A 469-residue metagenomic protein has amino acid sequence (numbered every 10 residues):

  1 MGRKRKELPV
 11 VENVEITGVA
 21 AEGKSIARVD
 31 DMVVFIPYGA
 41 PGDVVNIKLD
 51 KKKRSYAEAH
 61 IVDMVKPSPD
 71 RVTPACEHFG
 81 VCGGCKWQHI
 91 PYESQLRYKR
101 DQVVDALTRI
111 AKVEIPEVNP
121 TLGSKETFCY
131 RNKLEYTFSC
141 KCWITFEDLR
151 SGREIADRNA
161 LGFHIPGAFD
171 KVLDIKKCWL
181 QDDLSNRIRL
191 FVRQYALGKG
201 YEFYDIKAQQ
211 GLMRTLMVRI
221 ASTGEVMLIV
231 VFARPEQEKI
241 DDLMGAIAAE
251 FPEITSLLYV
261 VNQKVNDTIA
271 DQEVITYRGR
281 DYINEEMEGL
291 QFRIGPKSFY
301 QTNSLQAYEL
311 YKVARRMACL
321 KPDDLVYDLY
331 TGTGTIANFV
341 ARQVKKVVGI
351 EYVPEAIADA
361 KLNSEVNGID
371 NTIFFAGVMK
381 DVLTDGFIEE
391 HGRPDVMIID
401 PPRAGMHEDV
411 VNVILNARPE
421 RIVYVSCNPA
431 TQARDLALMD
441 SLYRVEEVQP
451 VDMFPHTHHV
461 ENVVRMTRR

Functional and structural regions predicted by a protein language model:
M1-P74, H78, F374: Terminal RNA-binding accessory module
G2-N13, A21, P235-R469: Rossmann-like S-adenosyl-L-methionine
S25-D30, G162-I165, V231, A360: Short, acidic/hydrophobic/Gly-rich beta-strand patch recurrent on exposed beta strands that often constitutes part
G42, Q181, N303: Short, conserved phosphate/pyrophosphate- and ester-handling motifs at nucleotide-, phospho-/glycolipid
D63-T73, G80-E202: Extended interfacial segments that mediate partner engagement and assembly in macromolecular machines
D170-L212, I220, R234-L258: Internal alpha/beta scaffold segment
L216: Flexible loop/N-cap segments at domain edges
